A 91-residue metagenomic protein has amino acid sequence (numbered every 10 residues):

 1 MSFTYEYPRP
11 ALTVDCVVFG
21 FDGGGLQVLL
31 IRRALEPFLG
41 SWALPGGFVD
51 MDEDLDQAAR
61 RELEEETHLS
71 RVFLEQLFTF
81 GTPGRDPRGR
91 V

Functional and structural regions predicted by a protein language model:
M1-S2, T79: Short Pro/Gly-enriched beta-strand edge/turn motifs at strand-loop
S2-A43, R71: N-terminal strand-loop-strand
P10-V14, Q57-R60, E64-V91: Active-site segment of metal-dependent pyrophosphate-handling enzymes, primarily the Nudix hydrolase catalytic core
A34-P37, V49, T79-T82: Short active-site-proximal "capping" loops at secondary-structure junctions
L44-D52: Short histidine-centered catalytic/ligand-binding loop motif
